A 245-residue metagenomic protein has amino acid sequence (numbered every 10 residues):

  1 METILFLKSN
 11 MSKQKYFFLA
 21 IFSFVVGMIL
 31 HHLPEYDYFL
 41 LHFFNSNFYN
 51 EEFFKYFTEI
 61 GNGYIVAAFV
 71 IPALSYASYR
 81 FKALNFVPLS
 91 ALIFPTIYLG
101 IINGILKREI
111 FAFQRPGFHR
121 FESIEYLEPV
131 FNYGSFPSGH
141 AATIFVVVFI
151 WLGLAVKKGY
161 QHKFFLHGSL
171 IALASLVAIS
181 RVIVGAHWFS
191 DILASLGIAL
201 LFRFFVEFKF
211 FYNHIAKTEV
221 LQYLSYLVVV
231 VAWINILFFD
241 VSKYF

Functional and structural regions predicted by a protein language model:
M1-V70, K107-E128, F245: N-terminal transmembrane-helix/juxtamembrane module of multi-pass inner/ER membrane proteins
T3, S12, Y126-F245: Membrane-embedded catalytic cores of phosphoryl/pyrophosphoryl-handling enzymes
Y16-M28, L92-Y98, I171-A172, Y226-V230: Alpha-helical transmembrane segments
E35, G100-I101, I105, L200-F204: Transmembrane alpha-helix boundary/anchor motif
E35, L40, K82-A83, R108-G117 (+5 more regions): Transmembrane helix-loop junctions in multipass membrane proteins, especially transporters and channels
G61-S78, H140-I150: Hydrophobic alpha-helical transmembrane segments
A73-N103, L166-H167: Interfacial segments of alpha-helical transmembrane regions
L89-R115, A174-I192: Hydrophobic alpha-helical transmembrane segments of integral membrane proteins
